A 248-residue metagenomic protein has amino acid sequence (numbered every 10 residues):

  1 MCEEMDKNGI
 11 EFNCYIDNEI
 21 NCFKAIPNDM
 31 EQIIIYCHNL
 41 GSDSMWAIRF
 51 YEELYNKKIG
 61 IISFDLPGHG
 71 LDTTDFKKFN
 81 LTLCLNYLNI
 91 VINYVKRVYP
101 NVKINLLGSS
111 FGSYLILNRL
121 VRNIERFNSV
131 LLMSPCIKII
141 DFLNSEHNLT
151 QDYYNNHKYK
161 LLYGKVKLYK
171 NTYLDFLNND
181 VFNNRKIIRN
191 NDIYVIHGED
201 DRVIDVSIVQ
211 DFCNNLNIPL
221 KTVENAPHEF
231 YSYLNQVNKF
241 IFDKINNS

Functional and structural regions predicted by a protein language model:
M1-I26: N-terminal cap/lid segment of alpha/beta-hydrolase-fold proteins
E31-N39: Short beta-strand element of the alpha/beta-hydrolase
L40-E52: The serine-hydrolase catalytic nucleophile loop
Y55-T74: Conserved alpha/beta-hydrolase
H69-Y99: Catalytic nucleophile-loop/oxyanion-hole region of alpha/beta-hydrolase and closely related hydrolase-like folds
L106-G108, M133: Short beta-strand immediately N-terminal to the catalytic nucleophile in serine-hydrolase-like folds
G108-I116: Gly/Ala-rich beta-loop-alpha elbow adjacent to hydrolase catalytic centers
R126-S207, D211, L216-T222, A226-K244: The alpha/beta-hydrolase serine catalytic core
